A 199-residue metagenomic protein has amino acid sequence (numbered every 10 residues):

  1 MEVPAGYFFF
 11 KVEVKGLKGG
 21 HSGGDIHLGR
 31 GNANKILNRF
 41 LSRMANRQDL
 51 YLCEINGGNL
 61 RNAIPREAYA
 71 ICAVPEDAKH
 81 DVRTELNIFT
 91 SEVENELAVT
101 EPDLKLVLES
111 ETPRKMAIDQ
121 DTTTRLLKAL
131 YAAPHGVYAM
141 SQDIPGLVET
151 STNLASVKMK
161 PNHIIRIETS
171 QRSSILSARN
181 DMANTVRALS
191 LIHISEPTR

Functional and structural regions predicted by a protein language model:
M1-Q171: Midchain, well-structured core segments that form catalytic/ion-binding scaffolds
L86, V186, I194: Aromatic/hydrophobic pocket-lining residues that form π-stacking "cages" and hydrophobic walls in ligand
I165-T169, R179, S195: Serine-dependent amide/ester hydrolase catalytic core
R172-S174, R199: A translation/RNA-centric and nucleic-acid-associated enzymatic feature enriched in Class II aminoacyl-tRNA synthetases
S177-L191: Redox- and metal-dependent alpha/beta enzyme cores, enriched for Fe-S-associated oxidoreductases and cofactor-handling
I192-T198: Residue-level detector of conserved catalytic or cofactor/ligand-binding positions in enzyme active sites
